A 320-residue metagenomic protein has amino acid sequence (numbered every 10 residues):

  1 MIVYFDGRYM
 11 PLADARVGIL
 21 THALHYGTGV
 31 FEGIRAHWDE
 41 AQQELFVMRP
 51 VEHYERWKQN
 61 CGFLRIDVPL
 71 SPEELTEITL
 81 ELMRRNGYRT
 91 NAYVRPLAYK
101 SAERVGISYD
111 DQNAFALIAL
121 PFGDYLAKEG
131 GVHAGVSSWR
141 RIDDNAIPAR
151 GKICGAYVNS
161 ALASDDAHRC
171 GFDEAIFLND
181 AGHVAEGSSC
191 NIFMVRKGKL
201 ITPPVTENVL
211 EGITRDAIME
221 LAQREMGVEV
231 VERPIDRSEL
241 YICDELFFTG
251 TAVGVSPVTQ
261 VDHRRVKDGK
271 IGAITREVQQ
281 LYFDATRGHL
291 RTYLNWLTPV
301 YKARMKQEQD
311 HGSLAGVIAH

Functional and structural regions predicted by a protein language model:
M1-P69, E74-E81, R104-H320: Helix-start/capping segments and mature chain N-termini
R84-Y88: Non-catalytic accessory segments adjacent to catalytic cores
R89-T90, K128: Short helix-terminating capping/connector loops at secondary-structure junctions
N91-A98: ATP-grasp fold ATP-binding core
S101: Active-site loop/lid in soluble adenylation, ligation, and acyl-transfer enzymes
